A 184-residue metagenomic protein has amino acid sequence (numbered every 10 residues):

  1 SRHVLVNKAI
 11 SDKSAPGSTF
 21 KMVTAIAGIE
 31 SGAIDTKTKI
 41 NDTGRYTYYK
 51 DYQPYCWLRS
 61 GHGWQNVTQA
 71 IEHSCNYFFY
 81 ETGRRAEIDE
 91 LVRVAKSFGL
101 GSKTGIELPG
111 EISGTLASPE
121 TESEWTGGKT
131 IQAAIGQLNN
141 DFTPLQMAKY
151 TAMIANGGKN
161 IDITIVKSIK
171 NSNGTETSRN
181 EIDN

Functional and structural regions predicted by a protein language model:
S1-S18, V23-N184: Beta-lactam-recognizing serine transpeptidase/beta-lactamase-like catalytic domain environment
